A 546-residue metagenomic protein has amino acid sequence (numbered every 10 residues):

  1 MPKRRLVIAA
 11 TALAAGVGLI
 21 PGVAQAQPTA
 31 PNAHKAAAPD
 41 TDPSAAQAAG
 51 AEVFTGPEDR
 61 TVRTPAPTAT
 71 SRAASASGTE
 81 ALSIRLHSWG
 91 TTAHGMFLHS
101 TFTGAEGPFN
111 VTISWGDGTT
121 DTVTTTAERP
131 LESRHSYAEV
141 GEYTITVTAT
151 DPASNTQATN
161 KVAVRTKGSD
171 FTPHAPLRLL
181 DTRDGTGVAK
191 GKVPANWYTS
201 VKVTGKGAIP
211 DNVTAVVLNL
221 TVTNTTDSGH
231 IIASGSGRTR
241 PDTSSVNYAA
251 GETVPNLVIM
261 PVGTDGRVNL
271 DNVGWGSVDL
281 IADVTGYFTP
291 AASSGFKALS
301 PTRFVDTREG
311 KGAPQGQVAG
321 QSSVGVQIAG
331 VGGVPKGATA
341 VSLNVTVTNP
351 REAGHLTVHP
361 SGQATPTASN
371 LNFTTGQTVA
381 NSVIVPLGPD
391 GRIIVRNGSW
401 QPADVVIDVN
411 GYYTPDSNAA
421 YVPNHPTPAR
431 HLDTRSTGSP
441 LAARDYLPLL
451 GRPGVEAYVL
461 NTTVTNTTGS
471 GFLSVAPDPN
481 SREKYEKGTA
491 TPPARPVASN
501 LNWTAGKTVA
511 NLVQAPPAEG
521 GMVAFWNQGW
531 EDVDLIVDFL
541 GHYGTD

Functional and structural regions predicted by a protein language model:
R4-A15: Sec-dependent N-terminal signal peptides
G16-G90, F97, G104-E106, T112 (+1 more regions): Short edge beta-strands and adjacent beta->alpha junctions
F109-T119: Change to "...patches in solvent-exposed regions of secreted, membrane-anchored, or virion-exposed structural
G118-T126: Low-complexity "stalk/linker" and mucin-like segments enriched in Ser/Thr/Pro/Ala/Gly
